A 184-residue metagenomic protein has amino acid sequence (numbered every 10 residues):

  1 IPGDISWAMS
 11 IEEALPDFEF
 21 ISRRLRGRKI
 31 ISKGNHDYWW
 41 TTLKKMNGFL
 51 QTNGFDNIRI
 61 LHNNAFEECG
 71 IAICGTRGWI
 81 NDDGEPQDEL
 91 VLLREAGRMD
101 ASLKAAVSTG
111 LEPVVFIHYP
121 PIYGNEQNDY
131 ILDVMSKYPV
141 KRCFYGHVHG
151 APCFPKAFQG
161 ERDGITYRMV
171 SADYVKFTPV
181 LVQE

Functional and structural regions predicted by a protein language model:
I1-E68, Q127-V140, V170-S171: Core catalytic region of metal-dependent phosphoesterases/phosphodiesterases, especially metallo-beta-lactamase-like
D4, K29, G34, I73 (+3 more regions): Divalent metal-coordination and catalytic microenvironments
W7-E12, N35-L43, A65-E67, I80-G84 (+3 more regions): Active-site environment of divalent metal-dependent phosphoester hydrolases
T52, G78-P86, R162-T166, V170: A polyampholytic, Gly/Pro-enriched intrinsically disordered region
E67, L90, K104, S136-Y138 (+1 more regions): Binuclear metal-dependent phosphoesterase catalytic core
E67-V91: Catalytic core of the metallo-beta-lactamase
G70-W79, V114-F116, T166-A172: Active-site-proximal beta-strand elements of phosphoester/diester hydrolases
D88-P155: His/acidic metal-ligating clusters that form di-metal
